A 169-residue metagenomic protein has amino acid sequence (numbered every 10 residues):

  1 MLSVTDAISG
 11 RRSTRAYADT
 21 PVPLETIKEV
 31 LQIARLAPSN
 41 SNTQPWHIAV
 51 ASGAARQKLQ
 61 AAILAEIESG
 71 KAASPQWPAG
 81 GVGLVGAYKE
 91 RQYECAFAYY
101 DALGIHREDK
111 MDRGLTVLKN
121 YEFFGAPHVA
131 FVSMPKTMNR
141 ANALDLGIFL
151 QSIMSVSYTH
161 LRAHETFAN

Functional and structural regions predicted by a protein language model:
M1-Y121: N-terminal amphipathic, basic helical "cap/leader" segment at the start of enzyme domains
V30, A34, S152-I153, T159: Aromatic/hydrophobic pocket-lining residues that form π-stacking "cages" and hydrophobic walls in ligand
A102, H106-G114, V129, S133-T137 (+1 more regions): Mid-sequence acidic-hydrophobic segments that form the walls of catalytic/ligand-binding cavities or oligomerization
L115-K119, F123-D145: A mid-sequence, solvent-exposed acidic-amphipathic segment
L146-L150: Active-site glycine-rich loop that binds ribose-phosphate moieties when present
T159-T166: Conserved small/polar residues in nucleotide/adenosyl-binding loops
